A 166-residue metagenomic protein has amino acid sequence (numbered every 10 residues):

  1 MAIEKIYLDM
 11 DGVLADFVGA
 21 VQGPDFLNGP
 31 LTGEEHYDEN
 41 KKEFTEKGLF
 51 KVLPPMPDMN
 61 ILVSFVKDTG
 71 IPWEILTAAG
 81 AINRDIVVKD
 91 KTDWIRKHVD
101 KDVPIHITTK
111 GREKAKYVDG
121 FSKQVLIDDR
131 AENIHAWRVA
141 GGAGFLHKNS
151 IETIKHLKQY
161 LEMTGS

Functional and structural regions predicted by a protein language model:
M1-K47, V139, N149: Active-site neighborhood of HAD-like aspartate-dependent phosphohydrolases
K5, H106-W137: Conserved Lys-Pro-Asp/Glu-containing loop-to-beta segment of HAD-superfamily phosphomonoesterases, centered on
D9, L76-A78, I127: Short hydrophobic segments within beta-strands
L14-V18, Q22-G23, W73, I82-I86 (+3 more regions): Short catalytic/ligand-binding loop motif for oxyanion handling, primarily in non-cytosolic enzymes, centered on
K51-P55, M59-K91, I95: Substrate-recognition element of Asp-dependent hydrolases with the DxDx(T/V) motif
K91-I107, M163-T164: Structural recognition of alpha->loop->beta junctions
A115-G120, H156-T164: Short amphipathic alpha-helix with an adjacent loop that forms part of the alpha/beta core around
Q124-Q159: Acidic, Mg2+-coordinating phosphoryl-transfer loop and its flanking beta/alpha structural elements, shared across
